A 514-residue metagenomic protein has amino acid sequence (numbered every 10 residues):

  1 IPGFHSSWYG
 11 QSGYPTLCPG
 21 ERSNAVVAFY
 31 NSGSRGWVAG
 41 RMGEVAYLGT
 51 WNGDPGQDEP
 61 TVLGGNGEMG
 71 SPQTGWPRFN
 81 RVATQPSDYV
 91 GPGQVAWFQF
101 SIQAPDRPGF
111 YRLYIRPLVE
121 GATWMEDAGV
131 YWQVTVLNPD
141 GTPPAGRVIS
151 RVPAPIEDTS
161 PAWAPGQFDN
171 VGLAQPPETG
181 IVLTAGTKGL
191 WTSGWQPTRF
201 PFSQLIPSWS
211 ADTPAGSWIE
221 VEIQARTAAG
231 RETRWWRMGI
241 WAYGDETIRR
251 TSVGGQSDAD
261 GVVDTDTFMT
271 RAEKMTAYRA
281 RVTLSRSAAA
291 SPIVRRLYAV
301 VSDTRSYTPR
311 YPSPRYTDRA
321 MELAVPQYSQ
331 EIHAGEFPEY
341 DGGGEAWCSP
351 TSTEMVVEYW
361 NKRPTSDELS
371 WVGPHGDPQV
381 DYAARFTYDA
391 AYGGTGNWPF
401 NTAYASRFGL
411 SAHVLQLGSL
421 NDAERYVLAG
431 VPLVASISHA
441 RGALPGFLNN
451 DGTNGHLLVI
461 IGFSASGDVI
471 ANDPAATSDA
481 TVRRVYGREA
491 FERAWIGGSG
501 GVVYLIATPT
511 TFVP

Functional and structural regions predicted by a protein language model:
I1-C18, G141: Low-complexity, acidic Ser/Thr/Pro/Gly-rich terminal tails and inter-domain linkers that flank the onset of structured
S32-T74, R116-V119: Short acidic, flexible loop segments centered on an aromatic residue
S101-G109: Short, surface-exposed loop/turn segments at beta-strand-coil junctions that are enriched for proline with nearby
Q167, G172, R199-F200, E220 (+5 more regions): Noncatalytic regulatory segments and standalone regulatory/sensor domains
L183-P201: Short beta-strands within extracellular/lumenal beta-sheet-rich domains
T198-I206, P214-G216, M275: Extended extracellular/luminal ectodomain segments enriched in beta-structured repeat modules
S285-G394, L448, V513: Active-site-adjacent structural segments surrounding the nucleophilic cysteine of cysteine proteases and isopeptidases
W371-V513: Conserved active-site-adjacent core of cysteine acyl-enzyme catalytic domains
